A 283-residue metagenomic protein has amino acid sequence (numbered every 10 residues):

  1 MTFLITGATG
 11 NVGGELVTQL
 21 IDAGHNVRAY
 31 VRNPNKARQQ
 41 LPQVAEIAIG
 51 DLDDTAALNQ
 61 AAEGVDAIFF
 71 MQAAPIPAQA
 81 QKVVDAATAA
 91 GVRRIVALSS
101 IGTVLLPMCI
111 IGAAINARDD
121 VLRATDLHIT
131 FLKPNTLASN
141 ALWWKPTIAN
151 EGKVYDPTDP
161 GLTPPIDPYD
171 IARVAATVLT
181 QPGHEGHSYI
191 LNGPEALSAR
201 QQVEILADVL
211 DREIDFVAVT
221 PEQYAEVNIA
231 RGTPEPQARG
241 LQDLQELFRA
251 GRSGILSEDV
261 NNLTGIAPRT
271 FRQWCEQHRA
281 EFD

Functional and structural regions predicted by a protein language model:
T2-P42, D53-A56, E63-A67, A74-R94 (+4 more regions): Oxidoreductase cofactor-interface core, primarily capturing Rossmann-like NAD(P)-dependent enzymes
G50: Cofactor-binding loops of NAD(P)H-dependent oxidoreductases, dominated by short-chain dehydrogenase/reductases
A57-A61, F271-W274: Hydrophobic alpha-helical packing elements
E222-D283: A hydrophobic C-terminal alpha-helical subdomain
